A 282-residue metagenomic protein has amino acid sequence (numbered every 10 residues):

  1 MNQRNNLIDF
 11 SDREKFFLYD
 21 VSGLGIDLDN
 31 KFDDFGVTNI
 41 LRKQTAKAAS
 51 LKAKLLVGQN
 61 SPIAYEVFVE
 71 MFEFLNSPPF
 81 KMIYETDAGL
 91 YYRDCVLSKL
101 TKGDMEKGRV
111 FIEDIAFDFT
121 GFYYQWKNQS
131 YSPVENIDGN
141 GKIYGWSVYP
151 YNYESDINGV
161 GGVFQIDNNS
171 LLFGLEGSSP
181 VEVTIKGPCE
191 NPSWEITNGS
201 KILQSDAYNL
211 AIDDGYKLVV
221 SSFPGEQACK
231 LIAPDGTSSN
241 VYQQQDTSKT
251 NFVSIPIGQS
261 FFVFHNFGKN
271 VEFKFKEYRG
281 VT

Functional and structural regions predicted by a protein language model:
M1-D34: Polar/acidic, low-complexity leader/linker segments enriched in S/T/G and N/D
L7, G58-L100, F261: Short, acidic/charged, Gly/Pro-enriched secondary-structure junctions
L18-Y19, G25-I26, K81-N128: Short beta-strand and beta-hairpin "edge-sheet" elements
Y19-V21, D29-N30, Y91-S98, L203-L210 (+1 more regions): Short amphipathic beta-strand/extended segments with alternating polar/hydrophobic composition
T38-I63, R109-F122, S260: Oligomerization/assembly interface segments of phage tail-like spikes and tubes
L55-Q59, T101, F119-Y123, G187-C189 (+2 more regions): Beta-strand elements of well-folded, non-transmembrane domains
E66-E73, V110-E113, Q129-V134: "Short basic amphipathic alpha-helical interaction patches in structured regions
V134-T282: Intrinsically disordered, low-complexity segments enriched in serine, threonine, and glycine
